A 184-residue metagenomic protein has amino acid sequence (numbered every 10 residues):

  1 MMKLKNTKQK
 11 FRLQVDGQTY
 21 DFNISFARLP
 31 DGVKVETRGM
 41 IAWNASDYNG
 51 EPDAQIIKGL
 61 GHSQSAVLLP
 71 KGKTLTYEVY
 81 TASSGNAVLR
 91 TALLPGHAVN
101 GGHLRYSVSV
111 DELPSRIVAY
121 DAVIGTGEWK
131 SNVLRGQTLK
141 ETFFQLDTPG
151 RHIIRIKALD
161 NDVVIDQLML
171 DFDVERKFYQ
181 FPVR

Functional and structural regions predicted by a protein language model:
M1-R184: Extracytoplasmic
